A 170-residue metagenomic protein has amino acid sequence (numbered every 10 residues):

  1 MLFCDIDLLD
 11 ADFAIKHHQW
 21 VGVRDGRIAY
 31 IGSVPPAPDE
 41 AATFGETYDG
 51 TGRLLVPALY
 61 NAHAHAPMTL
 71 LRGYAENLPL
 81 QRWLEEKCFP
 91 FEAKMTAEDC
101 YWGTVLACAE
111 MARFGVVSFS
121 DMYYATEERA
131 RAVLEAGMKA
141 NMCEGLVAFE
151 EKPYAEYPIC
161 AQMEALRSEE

Functional and structural regions predicted by a protein language model:
M1-A41: N-terminal metal-binding scaffold of metallo-dependent hydrolase/deaminase domains
M1-C4, D39-W83, V105, A112-R113: Replace "His-x-His-based motif
Y30-S33, T47, S118-D121: Short, hydrophobic beta-strand segments that form beta-sheet elements in well-ordered domains
V34, A107, Q162-L166: Short, well-ordered amphipathic alpha-helical segments that serve as non-catalytic structural scaffolds within diverse
A58-A62, F119-D121, A140-E144: Hydrophobic faces of well-ordered beta-strands that scaffold small-molecule active sites in alpha/beta enzyme cores
H65, Y124, L146: Flexible loop residues that form catalytic and substrate-binding hotspots at small-molecule/glycan-binding clefts
L78-A125: Divalent metal-binding segments
E128-E169: Metal-coordinating catalytic core of metallo-dependent amide/deamination hydrolases
